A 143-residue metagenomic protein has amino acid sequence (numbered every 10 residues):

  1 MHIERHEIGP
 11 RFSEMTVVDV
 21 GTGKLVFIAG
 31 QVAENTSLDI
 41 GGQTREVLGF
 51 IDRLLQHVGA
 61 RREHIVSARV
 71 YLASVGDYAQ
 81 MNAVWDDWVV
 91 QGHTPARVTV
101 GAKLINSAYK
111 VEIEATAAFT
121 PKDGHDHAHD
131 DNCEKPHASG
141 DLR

Functional and structural regions predicted by a protein language model:
M1-V66, L72-R143: N-terminal presequence-like segments and the immediate start of the first folded domain
